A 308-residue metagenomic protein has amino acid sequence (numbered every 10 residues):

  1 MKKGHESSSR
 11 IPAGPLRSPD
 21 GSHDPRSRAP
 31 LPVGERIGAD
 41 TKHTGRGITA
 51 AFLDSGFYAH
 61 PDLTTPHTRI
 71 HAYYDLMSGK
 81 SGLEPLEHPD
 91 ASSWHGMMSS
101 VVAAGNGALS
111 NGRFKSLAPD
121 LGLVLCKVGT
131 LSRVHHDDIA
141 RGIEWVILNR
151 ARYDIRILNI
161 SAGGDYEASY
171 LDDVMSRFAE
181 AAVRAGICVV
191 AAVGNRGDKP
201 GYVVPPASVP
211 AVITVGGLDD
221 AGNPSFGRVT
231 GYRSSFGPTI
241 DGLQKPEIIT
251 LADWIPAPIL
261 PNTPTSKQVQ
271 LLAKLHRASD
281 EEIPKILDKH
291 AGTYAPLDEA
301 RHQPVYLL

Functional and structural regions predicted by a protein language model:
K2-E6, R10, L16, A108 (+7 more regions): Generic secondary-structure signature for well-ordered alpha-helical cores
K2-F52, D62, K80-W94, R228-G237: N-terminal domain-start motif of subtilase-like serine proteases
G38-Y74, S81-D137, Y153-R156, R184 (+3 more regions): Subtilisin-like serine protease catalytic core
D54, Y74, S78, A207-L308: Extracellular S/T/G-rich loop segment that most often corresponds to the catalytic His/Ser-adjacent loop
T64-T68, D172-M175, V204-A207, V229-T230 (+1 more regions): Short, glycine/charged-enriched secondary-structure capping and boundary segments
V102-N106, G142-N149, A182-A185, L275-E282 (+1 more regions): Structured segments of extracytoplasmic/periplasmic soluble domains in secreted or envelope-associated proteins
V128-A211, G222, I240-L243, P296-L307: Substrate-binding/access-modulating region of protease and related hydrolase catalytic domains
